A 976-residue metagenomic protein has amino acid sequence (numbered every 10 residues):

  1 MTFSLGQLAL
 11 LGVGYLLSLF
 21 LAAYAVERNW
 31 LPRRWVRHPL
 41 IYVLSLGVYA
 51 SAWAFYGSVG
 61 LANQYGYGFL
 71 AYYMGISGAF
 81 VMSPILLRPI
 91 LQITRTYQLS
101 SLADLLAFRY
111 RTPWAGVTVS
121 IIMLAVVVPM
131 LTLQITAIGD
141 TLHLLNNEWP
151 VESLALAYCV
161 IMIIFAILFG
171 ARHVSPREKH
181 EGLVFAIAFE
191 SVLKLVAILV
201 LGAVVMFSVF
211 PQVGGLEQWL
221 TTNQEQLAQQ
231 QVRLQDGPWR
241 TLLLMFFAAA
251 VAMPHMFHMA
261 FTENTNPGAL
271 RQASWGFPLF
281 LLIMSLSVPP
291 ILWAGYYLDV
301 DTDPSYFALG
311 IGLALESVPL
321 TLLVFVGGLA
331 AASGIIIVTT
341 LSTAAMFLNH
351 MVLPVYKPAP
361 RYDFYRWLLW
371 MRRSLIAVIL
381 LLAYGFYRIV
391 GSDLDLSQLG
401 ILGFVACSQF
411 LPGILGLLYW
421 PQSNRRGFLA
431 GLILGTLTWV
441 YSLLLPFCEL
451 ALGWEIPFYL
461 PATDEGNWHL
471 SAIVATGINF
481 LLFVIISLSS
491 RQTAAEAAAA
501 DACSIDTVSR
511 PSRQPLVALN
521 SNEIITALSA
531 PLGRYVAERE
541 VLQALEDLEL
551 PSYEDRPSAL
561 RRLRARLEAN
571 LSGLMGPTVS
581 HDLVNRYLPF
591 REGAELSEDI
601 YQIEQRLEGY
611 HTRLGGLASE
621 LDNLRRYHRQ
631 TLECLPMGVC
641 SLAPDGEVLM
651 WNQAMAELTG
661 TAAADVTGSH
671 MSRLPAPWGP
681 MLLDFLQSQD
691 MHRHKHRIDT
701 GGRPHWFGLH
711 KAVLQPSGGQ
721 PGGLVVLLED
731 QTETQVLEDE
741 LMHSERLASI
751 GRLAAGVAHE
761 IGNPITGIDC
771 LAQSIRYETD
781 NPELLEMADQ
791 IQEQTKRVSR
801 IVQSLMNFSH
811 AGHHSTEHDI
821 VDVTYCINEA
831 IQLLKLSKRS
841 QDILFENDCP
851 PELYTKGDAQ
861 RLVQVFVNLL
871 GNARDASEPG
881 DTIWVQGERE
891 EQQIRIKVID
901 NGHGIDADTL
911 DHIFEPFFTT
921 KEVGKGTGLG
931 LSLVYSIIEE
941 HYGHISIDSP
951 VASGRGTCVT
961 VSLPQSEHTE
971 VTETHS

Functional and structural regions predicted by a protein language model:
M1-A559: Membrane-embedded helix-loop-helix hairpins and adjacent transmembrane boundary segments in multi-pass transporters
R697-R703, G708-L709, L785-H813, E817-S837: Conserved DHp (HisKA) dimerization/phosphotransfer helix of two-component histidine kinases, i.e., the long coiled-coil
G812-T816, Y854-G857, T920: Conserved micro-motifs of the catalytic ATP-binding
V823, G904-H912, G926: Short helix N-cap motif at coil->helix boundaries in the Bergerat
R839-Y854: Conserved catalytic submotifs in the C-terminal HATPase_c
I938-E939: Detector for a conserved hydrophobic position within an alpha-helical segment of the HATPase_c
G943-P950: Conserved glycine-rich
